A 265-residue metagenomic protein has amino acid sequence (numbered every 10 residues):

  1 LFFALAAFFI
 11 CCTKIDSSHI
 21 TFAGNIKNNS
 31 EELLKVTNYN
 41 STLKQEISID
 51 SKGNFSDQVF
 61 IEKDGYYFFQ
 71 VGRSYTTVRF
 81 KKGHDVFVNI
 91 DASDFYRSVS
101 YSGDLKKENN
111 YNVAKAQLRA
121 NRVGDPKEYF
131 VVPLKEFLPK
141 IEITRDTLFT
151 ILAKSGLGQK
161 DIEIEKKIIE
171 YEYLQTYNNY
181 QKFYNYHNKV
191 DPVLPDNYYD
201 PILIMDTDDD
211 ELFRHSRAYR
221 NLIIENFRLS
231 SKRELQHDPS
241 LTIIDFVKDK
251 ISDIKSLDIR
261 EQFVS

Functional and structural regions predicted by a protein language model:
L1-A4: Sec-dependent signal peptide recognition, specifically the positively charged N-region followed immediately by
A7, D85-F87, Y96, N110 (+4 more regions): Low-complexity, intrinsically disordered short peptide segments enriched in small/polar/basic residues
F9-C11: C-terminal motif of bacterial Sec signal peptides marking the signal peptidase cleavage site
T13-I164, I168, T176-Y186: A non-transmembrane, solvent-exposed segment enriched in polar/low-complexity residues
P139-F149, V190-D196, L235-D245: Helix-turn-helix repeat elements of alpha-solenoid scaffolds
I151-S155, M205-D208, L257: Surface-exposed polar/charged interaction patches
G158-L212, I244-K248: Noncatalytic, helix-rich "gating/capping" subdomain that lines the substrate-entry/channel surface of large enzyme
D208-S265: Long, charge-rich alpha-helical interaction segments
